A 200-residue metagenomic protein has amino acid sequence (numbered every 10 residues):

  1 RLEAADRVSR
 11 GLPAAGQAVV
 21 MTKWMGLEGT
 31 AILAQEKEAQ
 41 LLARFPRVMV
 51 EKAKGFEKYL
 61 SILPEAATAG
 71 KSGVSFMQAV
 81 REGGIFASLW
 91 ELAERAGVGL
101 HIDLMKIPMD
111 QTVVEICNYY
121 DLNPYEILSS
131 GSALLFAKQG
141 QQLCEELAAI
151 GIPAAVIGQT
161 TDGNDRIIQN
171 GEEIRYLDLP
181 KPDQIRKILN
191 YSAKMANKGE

Functional and structural regions predicted by a protein language model:
R1-E36, Q159: Glycine-rich anion-binding loops of enzyme active sites
R1-L12, V48-A67: Active-site glycine-rich loop that binds ribose-phosphate moieties when present
R10-A14, I32, A67-K71, E94 (+3 more regions): Solvent-exposed alpha-helices and their adjacent loops that cap or buttress functional pockets in soluble metabolic
A31-V48: Short, compositionally biased
A53-S129: Active-site-proximal betaalpha loop/short-helix elements that scaffold phosphoryl/nucleotidyl transfer chemistry
F136-Q142: Helix N-cap motif at beta-to-alpha junctions
I150-E200: Acidic, Ser/Thr/Pro-rich beta/coil linker or hinge segments at domain junctions
